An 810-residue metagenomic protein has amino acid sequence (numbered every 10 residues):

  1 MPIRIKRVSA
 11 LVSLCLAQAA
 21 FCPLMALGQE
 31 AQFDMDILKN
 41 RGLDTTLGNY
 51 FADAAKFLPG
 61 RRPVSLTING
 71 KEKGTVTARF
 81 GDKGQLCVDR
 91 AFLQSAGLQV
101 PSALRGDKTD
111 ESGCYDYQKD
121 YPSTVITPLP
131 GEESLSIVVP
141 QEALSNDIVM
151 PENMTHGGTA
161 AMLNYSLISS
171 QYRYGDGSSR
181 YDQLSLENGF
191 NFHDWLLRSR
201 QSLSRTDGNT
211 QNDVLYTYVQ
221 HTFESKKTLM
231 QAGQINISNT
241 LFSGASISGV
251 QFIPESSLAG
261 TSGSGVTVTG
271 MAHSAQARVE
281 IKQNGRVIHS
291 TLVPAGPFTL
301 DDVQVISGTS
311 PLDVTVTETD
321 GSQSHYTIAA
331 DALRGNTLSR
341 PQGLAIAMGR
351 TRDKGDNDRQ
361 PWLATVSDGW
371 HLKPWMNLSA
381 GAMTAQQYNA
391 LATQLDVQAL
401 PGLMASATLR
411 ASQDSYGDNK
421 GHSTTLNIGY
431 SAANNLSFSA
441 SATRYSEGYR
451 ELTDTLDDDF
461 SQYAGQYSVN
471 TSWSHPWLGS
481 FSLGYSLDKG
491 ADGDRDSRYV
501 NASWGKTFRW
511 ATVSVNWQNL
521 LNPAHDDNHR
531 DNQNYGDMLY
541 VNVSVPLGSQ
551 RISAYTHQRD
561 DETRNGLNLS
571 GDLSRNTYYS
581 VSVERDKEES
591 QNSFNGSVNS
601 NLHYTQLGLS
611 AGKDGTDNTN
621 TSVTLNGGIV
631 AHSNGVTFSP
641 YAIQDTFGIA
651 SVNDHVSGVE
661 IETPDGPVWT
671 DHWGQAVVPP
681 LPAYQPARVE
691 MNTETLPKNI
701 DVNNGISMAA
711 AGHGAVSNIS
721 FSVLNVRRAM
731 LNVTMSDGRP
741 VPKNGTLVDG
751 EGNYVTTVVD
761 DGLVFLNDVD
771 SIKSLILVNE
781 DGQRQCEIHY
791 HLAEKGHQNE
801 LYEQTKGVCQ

Functional and structural regions predicted by a protein language model:
I5, V12-L14, A26-T261, D560-H632 (+1 more regions): Post-signal-peptide, soluble extracytosolic/periplasmic N-terminal scaffold domains of envelope/secretory systems
F57-T67, K71-T77, A277, D654-D665 (+1 more regions): Short, ordered, surface-exposed loop/turn motifs in non-cytosolic proteins
L66, G270, G648-N653, R727-S736: A short, amphipathic beta-strand motif
F80-V88, V303-T309, Q675-D701, H713 (+2 more regions): Short Pro-Gly-centered beta-turn/loop motif in secreted/extracellular proteins
S134-V139, R334-L338, V636, G705-V726 (+1 more regions): Extracellular beta-sheet/turn segments enriched in Thr/Pro/Gly and aliphatic residues
A143, S169-R173, D194, L203-D207 (+18 more regions): Transmembrane beta-strands of outer-membrane beta-barrel pores
N153-M154, R180-H193, N212-K226, Q360-T384 (+9 more regions): Feature captures outer-membrane beta-barrel proteins of Gram-negative bacteria and organelles
G666-Q675, E751-L763: Short, acidic Ser/Thr/Gly-rich low-complexity loop/linker segments typical of extracellular and cell-surface proteins
